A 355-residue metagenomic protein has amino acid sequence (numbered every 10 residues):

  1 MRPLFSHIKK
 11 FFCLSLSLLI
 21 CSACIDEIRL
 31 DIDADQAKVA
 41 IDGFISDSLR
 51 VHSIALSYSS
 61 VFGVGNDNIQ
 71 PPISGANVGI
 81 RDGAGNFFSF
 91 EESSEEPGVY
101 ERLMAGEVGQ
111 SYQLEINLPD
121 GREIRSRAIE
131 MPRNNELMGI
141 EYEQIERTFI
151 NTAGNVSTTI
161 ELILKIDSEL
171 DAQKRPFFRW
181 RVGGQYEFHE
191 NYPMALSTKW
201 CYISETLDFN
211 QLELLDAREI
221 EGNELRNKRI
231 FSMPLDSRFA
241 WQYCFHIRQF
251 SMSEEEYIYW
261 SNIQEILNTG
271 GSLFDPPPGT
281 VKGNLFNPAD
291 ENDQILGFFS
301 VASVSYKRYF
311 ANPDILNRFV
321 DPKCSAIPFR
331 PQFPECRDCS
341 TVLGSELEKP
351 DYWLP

Functional and structural regions predicted by a protein language model:
M1-R2, I25: N-terminal hydrophobic targeting signals that begin at the initiator methionine
R2-F12: Bacterial N-terminal signal peptides that target proteins for export
I20-A23: C-terminal motif of bacterial Sec signal peptides marking the signal peptidase cleavage site
I25-P355: A sequence/structural signal for flexible, mid-protein segments enriched in small/helix-disrupting residues
